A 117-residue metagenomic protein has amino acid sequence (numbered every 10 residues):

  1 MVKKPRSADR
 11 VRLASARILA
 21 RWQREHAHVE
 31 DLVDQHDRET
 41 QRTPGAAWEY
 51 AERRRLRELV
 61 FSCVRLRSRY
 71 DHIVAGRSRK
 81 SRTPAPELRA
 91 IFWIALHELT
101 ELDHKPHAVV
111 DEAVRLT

Functional and structural regions predicted by a protein language model:
M1-T117: Class I Rossmann-like S-adenosyl-L-methionine
